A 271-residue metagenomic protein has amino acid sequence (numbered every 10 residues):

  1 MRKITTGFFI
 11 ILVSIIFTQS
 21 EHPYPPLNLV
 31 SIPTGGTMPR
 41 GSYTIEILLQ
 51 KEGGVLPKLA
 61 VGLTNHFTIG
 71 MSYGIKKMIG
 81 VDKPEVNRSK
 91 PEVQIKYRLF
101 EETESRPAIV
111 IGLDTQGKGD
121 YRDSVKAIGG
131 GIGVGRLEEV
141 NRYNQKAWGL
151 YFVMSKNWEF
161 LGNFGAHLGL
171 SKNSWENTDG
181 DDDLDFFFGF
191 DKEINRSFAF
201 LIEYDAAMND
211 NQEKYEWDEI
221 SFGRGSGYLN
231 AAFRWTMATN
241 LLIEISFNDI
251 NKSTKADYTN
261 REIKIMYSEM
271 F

Functional and structural regions predicted by a protein language model:
I16-E46, F164, N195: Outer-membrane beta-barrel biogenesis signature
L27-N28, E46-L48, A60, T68-G74 (+5 more regions): Transmembrane beta-strands of outer-membrane beta-barrel proteins
N28-V30, K126-G129, Y143, G149-Y151 (+2 more regions): Outer-membrane beta-barrel transmembrane domain signature
S31, T44, L56, E92-Q94 (+4 more regions): Membrane-embedded beta-strand positions in outer-membrane beta-barrel channels/transporters
G36, L49, V61, Y97-L99 (+5 more regions): Residue-level signature of outer-membrane beta-barrel architecture
H66-M71, E102-I109, D120, L161-A166 (+3 more regions): Repeated loop/turn-to-beta-strand initiation elements of outer-membrane beta-barrel proteins
G74-D183, F188: Outer-membrane pore/translocation modules
E92-I95, A231-I243, Y258-F271: Outer-membrane beta-barrel "beta-signal"
